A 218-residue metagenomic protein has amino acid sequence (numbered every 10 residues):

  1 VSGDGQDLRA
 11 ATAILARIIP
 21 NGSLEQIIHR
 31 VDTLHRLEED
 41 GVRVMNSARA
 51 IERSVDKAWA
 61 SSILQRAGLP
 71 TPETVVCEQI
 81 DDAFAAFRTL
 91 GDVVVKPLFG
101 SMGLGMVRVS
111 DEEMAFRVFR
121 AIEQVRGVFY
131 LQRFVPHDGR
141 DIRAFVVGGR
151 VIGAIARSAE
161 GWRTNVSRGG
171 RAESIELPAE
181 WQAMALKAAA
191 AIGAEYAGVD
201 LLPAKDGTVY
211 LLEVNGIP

Functional and structural regions predicted by a protein language model:
V1-M45, R49-A50, S54: ATP-binding N-terminal substructure of ATP-dependent carboxylate-amine bond-forming enzymes
A11, L34, D40-G41, A48-G139 (+1 more regions): Active-site nucleotide/adenylate-binding loops and adjacent lid/helix of ATP-dependent enzymes
I19-N21, F99-G100, I217: Short glycine-rich anion-binding loops that position phosphate/pyrophosphate groups of nucleotides and phosphorylated
V93, I152-G153, A197, Y210-E213: Protein kinase-like catalytic core scaffold
A121-I122, P136, V147-G161: Catalytic core of tubulin tyrosine ligase-like
V125, R163-G207, L211: A long amphipathic alpha-helix within ATP-dependent nucleotide-binding catalytic cores
A144-V146, G207-P218: A short beta-strand motif that forms the metal-chelation/ATP-contact edge of phosphoryl-transfer active sites
